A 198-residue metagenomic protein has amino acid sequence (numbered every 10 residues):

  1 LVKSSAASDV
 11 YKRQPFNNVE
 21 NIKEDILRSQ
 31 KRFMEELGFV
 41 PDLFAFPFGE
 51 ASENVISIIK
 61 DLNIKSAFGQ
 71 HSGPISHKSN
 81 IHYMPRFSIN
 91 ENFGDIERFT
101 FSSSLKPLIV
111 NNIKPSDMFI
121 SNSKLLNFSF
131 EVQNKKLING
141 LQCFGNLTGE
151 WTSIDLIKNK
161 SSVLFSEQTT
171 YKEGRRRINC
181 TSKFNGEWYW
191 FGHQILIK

Functional and structural regions predicted by a protein language model:
L1-A7, Y11: Single conserved hydrophobic/aromatic residue that forms the stacking wall/gate of nucleotide- or nucleobase-binding
A6, R28, N54: Short Gly/charged-rich anion-binding patches and loops
D9-L37: Alpha-helical scaffold elements lining the catalytic groove of polysaccharide deacetylases
V10-F16, I26, S72-G73, F93-I96 (+1 more regions): Extended hydrophobic/Leu-rich segments
K12, R32-D42, E50-D95, L105: His/Asp/Glu-enriched short active-site or ligand-binding loop at hydrolase and phosphoryl-transfer sites
I89-K198: Terminal accessory/targeting
